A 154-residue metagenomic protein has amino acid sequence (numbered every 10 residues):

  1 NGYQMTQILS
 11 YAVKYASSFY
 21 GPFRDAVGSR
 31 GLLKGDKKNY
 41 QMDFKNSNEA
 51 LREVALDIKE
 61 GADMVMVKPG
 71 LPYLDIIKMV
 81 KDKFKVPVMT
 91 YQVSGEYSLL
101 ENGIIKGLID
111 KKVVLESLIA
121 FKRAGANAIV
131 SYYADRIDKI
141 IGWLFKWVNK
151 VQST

Functional and structural regions predicted by a protein language model:
N1-W147: Alpha/beta enzyme core
